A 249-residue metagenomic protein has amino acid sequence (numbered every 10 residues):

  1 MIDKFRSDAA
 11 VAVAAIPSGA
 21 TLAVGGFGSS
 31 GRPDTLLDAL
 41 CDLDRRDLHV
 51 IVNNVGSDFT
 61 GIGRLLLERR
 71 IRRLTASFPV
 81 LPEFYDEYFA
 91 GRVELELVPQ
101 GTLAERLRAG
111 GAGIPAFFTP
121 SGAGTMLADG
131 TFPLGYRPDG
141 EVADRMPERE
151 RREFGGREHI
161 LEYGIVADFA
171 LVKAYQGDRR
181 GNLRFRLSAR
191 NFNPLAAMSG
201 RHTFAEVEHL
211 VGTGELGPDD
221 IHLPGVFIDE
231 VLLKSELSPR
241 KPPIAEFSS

Functional and structural regions predicted by a protein language model:
M1-S249: Conserved alpha/beta enzyme-core scaffold
